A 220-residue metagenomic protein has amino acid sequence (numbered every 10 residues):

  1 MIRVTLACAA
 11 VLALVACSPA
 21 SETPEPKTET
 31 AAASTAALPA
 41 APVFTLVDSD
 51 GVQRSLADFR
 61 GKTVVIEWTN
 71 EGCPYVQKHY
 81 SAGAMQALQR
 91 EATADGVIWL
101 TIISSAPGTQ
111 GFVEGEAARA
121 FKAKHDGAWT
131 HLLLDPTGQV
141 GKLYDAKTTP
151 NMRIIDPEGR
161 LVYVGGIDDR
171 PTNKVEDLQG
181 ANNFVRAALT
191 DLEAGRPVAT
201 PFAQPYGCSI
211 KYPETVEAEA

Functional and structural regions predicted by a protein language model:
M1-L6: Bacterial N-terminal signal peptides that target proteins for export
C17-S21: Bacterial signal peptide processing site
P24-L56: N-terminal "domain-start" segment that seeds a small globular fold
A57-Q77, W99, L189: Short active-site neighborhood of thiol/selenol oxidoreductases, capturing the structured segment around
Q77-H125, P136-K142: Structural microenvironment flanking redox-active thiols in thiol-disulfide oxidoreductases
R119-D156, L161-V162: Short, internal strand/loop/helix patches that form the active-site neighborhood or redox-interaction surface
I154-A220: Thiol-/selenol-based redox modules, centered on thioredoxin-like and closely related oxidoreductase domains
